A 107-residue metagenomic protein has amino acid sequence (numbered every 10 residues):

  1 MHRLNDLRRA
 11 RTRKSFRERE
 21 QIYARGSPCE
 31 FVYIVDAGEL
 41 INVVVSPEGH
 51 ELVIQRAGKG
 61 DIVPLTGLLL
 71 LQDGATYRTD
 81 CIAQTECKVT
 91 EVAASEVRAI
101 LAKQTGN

Functional and structural regions predicted by a protein language model:
M1-E20, I62, G67-D73, K103: Cyclic nucleotide-binding regulatory module and flanking cytosolic helices
T12, Q21, E39-V44, I62 (+1 more regions): Short beta-strand segments in beta-sandwich/barrel cores
R13-K14, Y23-A24, E30-D36, V53-R56 (+1 more regions): His/acidic/aromatic-lined binding-pocket segments of jelly-roll/cupin-type domains and related regulatory beta-sandwich
Q21-G26, V43-S46, I54, T66-L68 (+1 more regions): Short histidine-centered beta-strand/loop micro-motifs that create catalytic or ligand/metal-coordination sites
E30-V43, E48, G58-D61: Glycine- and acidic-residue-biased ligand/ion/polar-headgroup-sensing regions
P47-H50, A75: Short, solvent-exposed loop/turn segments that connect beta-strands within catalytic domains and beta-strand-rich
Q55-N107: Cyclic-nucleotide recognition modules
